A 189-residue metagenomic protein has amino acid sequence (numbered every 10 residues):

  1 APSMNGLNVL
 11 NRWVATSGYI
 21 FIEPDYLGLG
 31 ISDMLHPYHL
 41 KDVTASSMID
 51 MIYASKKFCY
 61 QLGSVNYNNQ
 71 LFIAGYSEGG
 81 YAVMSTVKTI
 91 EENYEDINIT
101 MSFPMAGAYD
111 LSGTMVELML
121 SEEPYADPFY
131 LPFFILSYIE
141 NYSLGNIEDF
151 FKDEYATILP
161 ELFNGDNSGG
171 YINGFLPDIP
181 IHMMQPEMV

Functional and structural regions predicted by a protein language model:
A1-G18, I31: Short, surface-exposed "cap/lid" segments of acyl-processing enzymes
P2-N5, L35-S46, A74-E78: Alpha-helix capping and helix-loop boundary segments enriched in small/acidic/polar residues
G6, L10, T44, M48-M51 (+1 more regions): Stable alpha-helical elements in mature extracytoplasmic
D25-L29: Short beta-to-alpha linker loops that shape the active-site pocket of alpha/beta-hydrolase fold enzymes
Y38-Q61: Alpha/beta-hydrolase active-site loop
Y53-Y125: Primarily recognizes the serine-hydrolase "nucleophile elbow" in alpha/beta-hydrolase and SGNH/GDSL folds
A108-V189: Accessory cap/linker subdomain of secreted extracellular hydrolases
